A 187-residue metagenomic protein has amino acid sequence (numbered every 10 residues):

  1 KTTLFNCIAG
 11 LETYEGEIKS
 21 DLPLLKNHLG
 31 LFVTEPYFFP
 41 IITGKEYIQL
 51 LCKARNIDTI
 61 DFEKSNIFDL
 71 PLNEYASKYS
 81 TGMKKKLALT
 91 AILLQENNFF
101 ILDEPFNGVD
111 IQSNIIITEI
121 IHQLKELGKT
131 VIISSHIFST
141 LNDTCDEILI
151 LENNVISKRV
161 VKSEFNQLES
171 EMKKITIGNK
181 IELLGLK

Functional and structural regions predicted by a protein language model:
T13-N27: Conserved ABC transporter NBD signature motif
L89: Hydrophobic anchor residue at the start of the ABC signature
F100-E104: Catalytic Walker B motif of ABC-type/P-loop ATPase nucleotide-binding domains
I111-Q112: Helix N-cap at the start of a conserved alpha-helix in ABC-type nucleotide-binding domains
S134-H136: H-loop/switch region of ABC-family ATPase nucleotide-binding domains
I148-V160: H-loop (His-switch) and adjacent beta-strand-loop-beta switch element of ABC-type ATPase nucleotide-binding domains
